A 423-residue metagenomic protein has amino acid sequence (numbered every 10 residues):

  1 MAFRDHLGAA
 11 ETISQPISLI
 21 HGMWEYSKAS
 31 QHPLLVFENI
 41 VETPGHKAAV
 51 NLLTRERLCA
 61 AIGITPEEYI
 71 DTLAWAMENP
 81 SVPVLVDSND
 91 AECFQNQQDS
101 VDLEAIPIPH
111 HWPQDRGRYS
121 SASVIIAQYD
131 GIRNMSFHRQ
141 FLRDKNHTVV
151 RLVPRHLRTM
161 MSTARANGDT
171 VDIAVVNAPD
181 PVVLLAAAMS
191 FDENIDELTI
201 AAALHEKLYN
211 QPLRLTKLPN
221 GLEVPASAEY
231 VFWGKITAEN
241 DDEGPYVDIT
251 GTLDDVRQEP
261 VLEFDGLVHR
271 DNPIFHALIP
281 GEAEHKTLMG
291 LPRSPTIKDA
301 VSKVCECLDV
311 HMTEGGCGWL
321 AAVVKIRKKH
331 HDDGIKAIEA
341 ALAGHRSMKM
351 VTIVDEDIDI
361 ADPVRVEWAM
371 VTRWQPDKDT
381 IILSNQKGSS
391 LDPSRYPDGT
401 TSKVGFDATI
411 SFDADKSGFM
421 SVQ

Functional and structural regions predicted by a protein language model:
M1-Y246, G251-V261, D265-Q423: Extended, highly charged
